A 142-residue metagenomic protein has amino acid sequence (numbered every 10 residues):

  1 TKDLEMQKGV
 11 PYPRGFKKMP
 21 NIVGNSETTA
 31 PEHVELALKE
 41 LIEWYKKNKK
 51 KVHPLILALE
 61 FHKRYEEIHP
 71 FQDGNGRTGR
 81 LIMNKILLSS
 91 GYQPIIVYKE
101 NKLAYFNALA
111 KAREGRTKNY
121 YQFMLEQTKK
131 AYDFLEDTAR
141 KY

Functional and structural regions predicted by a protein language model:
T1-D73, R77-Y142: FIC/Doc superfamily catalytic core
